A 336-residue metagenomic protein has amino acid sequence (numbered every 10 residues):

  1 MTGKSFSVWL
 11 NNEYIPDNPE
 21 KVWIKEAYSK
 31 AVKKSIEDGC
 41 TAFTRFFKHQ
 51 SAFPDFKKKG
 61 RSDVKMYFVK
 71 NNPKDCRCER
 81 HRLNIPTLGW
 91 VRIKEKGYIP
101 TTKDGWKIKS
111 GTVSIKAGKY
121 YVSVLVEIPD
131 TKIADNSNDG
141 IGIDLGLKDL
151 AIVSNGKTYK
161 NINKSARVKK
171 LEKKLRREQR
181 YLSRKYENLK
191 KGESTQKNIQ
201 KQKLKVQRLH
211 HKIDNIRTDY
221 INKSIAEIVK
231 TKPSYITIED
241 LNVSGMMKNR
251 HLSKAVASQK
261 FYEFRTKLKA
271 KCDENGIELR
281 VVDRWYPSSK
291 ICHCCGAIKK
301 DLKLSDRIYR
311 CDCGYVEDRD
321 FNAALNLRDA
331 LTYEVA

Functional and structural regions predicted by a protein language model:
M1-S5: N-terminal cap/recognition module
F6-K116: Acidic carboxylate diad motif detector
T101-D104, K116-A336: Positively charged, helix-rich recognition surfaces that bind polyanionic ligands
